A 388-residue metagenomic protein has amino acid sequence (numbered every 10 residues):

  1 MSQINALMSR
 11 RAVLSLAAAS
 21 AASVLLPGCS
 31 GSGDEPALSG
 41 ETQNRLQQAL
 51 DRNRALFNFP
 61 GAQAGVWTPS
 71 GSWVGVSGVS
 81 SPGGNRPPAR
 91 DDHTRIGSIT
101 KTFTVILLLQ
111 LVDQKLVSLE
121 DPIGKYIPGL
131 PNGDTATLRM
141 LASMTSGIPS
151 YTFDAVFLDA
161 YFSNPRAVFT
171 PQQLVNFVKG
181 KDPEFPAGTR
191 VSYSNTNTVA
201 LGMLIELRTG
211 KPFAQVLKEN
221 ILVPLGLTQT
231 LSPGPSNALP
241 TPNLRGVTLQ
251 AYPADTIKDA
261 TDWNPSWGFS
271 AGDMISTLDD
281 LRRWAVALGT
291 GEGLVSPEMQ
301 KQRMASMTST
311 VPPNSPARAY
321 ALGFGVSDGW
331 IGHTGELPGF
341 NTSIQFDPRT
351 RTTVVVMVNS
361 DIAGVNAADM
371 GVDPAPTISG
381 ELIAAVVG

Functional and structural regions predicted by a protein language model:
M1-M8, A12, L16-P27: N-terminal secretory signal peptides
S9, R90, R95-S98, L111-D154 (+3 more regions): Active-site helix/loop module of the DD-peptidase/beta-lactamase fold, centered on the serine-lysine SxxK catalytic
S32-G75, T209, K258-G388: Catalytic loop of the DD-peptidase/beta-lactamase superfamily, centered on the K-T-G motif and neighboring
T42, L46, T100, L119 (+9 more regions): Stable alpha-helical elements in mature extracytoplasmic
L50, A64, S70, H93-E120 (+3 more regions): Active-site SXXK
W73-S77, D159-P186, K211-T230: Short, charged, amphipathic alpha-helices and their helix-cap/turn boundaries
P88-D92, D182-A187, T198-V199, T261-S270 (+1 more regions): Flexible glycine/proline-enriched surface loops and loop-helix/loop-strand junctions
Q172-E184, Y252-S266: The feature captures the short pre-catalytic strand/loop hairpin that immediately precedes and shapes the active-site
